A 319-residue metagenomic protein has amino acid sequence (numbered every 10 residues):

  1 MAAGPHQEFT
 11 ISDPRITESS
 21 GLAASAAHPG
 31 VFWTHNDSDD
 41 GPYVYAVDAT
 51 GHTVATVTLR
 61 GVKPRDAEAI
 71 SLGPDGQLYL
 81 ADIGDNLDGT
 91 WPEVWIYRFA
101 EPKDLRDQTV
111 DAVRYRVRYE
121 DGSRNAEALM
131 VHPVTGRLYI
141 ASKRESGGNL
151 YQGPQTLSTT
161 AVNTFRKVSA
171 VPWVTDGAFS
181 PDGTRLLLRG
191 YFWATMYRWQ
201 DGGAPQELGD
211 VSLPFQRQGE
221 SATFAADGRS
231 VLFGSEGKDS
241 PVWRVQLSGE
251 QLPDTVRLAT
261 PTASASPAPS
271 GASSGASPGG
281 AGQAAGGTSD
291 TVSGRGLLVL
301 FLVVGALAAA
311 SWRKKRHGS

Functional and structural regions predicted by a protein language model:
M1-S319: Sequence/structural signature of beta-propeller domains
